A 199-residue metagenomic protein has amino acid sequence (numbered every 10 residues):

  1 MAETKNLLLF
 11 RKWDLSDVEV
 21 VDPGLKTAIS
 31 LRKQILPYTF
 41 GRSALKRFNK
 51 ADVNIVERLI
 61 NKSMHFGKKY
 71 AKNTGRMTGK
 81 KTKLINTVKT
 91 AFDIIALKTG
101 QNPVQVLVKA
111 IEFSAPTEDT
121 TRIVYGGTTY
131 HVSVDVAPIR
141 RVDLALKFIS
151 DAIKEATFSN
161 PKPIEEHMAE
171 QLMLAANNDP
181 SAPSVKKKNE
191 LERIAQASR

Functional and structural regions predicted by a protein language model:
M1-I85, K89-R199: Strongly charged
